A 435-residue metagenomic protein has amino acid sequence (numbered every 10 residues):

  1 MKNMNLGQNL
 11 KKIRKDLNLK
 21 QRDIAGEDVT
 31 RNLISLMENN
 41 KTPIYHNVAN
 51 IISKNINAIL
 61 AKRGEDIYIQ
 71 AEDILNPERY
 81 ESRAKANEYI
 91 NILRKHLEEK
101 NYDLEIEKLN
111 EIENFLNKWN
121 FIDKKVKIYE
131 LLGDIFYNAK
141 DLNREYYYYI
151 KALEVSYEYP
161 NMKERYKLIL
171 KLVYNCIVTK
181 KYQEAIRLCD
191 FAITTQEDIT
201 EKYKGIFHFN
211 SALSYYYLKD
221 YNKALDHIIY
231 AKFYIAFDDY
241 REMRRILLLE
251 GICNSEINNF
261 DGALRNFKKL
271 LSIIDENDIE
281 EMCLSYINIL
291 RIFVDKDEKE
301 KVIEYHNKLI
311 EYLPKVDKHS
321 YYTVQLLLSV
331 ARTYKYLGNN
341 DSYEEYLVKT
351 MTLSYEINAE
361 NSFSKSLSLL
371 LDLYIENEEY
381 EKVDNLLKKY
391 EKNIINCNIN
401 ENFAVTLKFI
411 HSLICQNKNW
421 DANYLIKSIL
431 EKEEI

Functional and structural regions predicted by a protein language model:
M1-D16: A short, Lys/Arg-rich alpha-helix, primarily the initiator
M1-M4, E345, K349, L353-I435: C-terminal non-catalytic interaction modules
L17-L36, Y346: Short alpha-helical DNA-recognition segment
Y45-I69: DNA major-groove recognition helix of helix-turn-helix/homeodomain DNA-binding modules
G64, L97-E111, Y137-K151, I177-F191 (+5 more regions): Helix-turn-helix repeat elements of alpha-solenoid scaffolds
Y89-E99, I128-A139, K167-K180, G205-K219 (+5 more regions): Tandem amphipathic alpha-helical repeat scaffolds
N110-N117, I150-Y157, D190-E197, I229-A236 (+5 more regions): Amphipathic alpha-helical segments of tetratricopeptide repeats
I122-K125, P160-K167, I199-I206, D238-L247 (+5 more regions): Alpha-solenoid helical repeat architecture
